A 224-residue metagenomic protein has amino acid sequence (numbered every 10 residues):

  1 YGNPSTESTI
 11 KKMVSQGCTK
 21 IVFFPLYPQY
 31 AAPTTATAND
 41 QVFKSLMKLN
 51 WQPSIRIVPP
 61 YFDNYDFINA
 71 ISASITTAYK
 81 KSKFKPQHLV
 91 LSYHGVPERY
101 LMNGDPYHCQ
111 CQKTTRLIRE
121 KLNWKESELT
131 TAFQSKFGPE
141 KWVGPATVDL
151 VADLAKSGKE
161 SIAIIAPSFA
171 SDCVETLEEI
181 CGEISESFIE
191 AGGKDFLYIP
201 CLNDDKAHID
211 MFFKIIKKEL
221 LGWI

Functional and structural regions predicted by a protein language model:
Y1-I224: Extended amphipathic ligand-handling, pore-lining, and cofactor/metal-binding catalytic surfaces
